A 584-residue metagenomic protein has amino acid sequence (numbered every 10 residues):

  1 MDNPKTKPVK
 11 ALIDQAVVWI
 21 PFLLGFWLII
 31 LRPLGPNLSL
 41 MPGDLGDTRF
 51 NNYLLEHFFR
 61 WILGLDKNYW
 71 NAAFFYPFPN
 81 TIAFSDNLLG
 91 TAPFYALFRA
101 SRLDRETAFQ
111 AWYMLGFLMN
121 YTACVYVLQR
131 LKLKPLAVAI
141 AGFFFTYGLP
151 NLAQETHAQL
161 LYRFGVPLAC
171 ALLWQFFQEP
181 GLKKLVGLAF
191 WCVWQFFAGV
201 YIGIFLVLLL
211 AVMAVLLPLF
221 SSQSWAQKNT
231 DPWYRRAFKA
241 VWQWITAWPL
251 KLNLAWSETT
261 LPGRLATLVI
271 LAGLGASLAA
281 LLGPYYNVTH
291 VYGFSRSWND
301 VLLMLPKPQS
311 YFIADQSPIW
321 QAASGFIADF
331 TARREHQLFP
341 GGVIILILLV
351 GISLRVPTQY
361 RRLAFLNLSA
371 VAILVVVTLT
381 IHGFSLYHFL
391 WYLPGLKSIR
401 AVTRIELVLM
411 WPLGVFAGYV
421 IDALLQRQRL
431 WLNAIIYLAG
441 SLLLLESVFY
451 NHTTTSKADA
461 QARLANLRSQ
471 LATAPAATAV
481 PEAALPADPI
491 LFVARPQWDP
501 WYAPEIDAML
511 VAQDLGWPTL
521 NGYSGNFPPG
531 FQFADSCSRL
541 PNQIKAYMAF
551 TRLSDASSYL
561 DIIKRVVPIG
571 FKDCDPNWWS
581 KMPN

Functional and structural regions predicted by a protein language model:
A11, W225-A266, I347-L386, R427-L432: Membrane-interface helix-loop-helix junctions at transmembrane boundaries of multi-pass membrane enzymes, predominantly
D14-G46, Y53, H57-R60, I270-H290 (+2 more regions): Transmembrane signal-anchor helices characteristic of membrane glycosylation enzymes that use polyprenol
F22, L28, W112-L131, P135-P218 (+1 more regions): Membrane-embedded helix bundles of polyisoprenyl
L24-N120, G148-R163, M304-G325, I381-S385: Membrane-interface coil-to-helix junctions
L45-W61, R236, Q243-A247, A272-G351: Periplasmic/ER-lumenal interhelical loops and adjacent helix-loop junctions in multi-pass membrane proteins
A153-L160, N299-D300, M304-K307, G325-L338 (+1 more regions): Membrane-helix boundary/interfacial segments in multi-pass membrane proteins
L265-L274, Q359-Y360, V415, Y419-F449: Signature aromatic-anchored transmembrane alpha helix within multi-pass, membrane-resident enzymes that catalyze glycan
L444-N584: Extracytoplasmic
